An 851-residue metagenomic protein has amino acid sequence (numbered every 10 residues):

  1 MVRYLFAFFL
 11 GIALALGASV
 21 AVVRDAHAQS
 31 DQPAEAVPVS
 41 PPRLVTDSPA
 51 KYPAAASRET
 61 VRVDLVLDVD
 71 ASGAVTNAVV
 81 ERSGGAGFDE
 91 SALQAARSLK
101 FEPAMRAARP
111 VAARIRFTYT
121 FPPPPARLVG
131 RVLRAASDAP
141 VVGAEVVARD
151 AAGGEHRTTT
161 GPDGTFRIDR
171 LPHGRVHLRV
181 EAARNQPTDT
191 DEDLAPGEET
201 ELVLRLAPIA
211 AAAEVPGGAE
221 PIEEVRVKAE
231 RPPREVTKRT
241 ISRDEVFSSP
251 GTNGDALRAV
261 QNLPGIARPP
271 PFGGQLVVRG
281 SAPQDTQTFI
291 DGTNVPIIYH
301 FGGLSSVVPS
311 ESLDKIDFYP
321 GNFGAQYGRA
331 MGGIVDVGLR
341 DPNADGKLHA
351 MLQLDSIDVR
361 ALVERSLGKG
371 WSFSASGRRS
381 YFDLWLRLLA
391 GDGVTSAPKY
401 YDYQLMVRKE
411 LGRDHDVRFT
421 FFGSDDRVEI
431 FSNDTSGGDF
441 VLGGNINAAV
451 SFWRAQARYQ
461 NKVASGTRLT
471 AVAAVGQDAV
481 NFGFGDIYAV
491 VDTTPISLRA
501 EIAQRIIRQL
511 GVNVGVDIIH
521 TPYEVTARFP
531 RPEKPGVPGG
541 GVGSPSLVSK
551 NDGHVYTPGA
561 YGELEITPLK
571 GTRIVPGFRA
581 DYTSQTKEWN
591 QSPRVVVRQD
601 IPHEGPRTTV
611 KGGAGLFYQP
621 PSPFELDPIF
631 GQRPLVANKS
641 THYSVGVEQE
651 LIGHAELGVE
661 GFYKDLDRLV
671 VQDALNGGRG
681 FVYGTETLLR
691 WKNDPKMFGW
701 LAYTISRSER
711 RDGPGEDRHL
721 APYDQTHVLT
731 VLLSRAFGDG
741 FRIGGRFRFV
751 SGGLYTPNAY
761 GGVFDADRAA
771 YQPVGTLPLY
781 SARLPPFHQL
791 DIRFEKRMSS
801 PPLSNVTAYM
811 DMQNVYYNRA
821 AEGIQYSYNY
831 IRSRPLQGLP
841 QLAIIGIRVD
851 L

Functional and structural regions predicted by a protein language model:
A26-E155, G161-H173, Q186-E199, A211-E224: Charge-biased low-complexity segments
L133, T470-A474, V480-N481, D600-P602 (+5 more regions): Membrane-embedded beta-barrel scaffold of Gram-negative outer-membrane proteins
R184-Q186, D193, E198-R205, E214-V215 (+5 more regions): Periplasmic N-terminal accessory/gating domains of Gram-negative outer-membrane beta-barrel systems
N294, A479, E524-G540, Q599-S644 (+3 more regions): Surface-exposed extracellular loop regions of Gram-negative outer-membrane beta-barrel proteins, predominantly
A350-S356, A375-Y381, F419-D425, A471-Q477 (+7 more regions): Transmembrane beta-barrel strands of outer-membrane/channel proteins
D355-R378, D392-V428, I446-A471, Q504-V512: Transmembrane beta-barrel wall of Gram-negative outer-membrane proteins
T567-R573, Y663-D665, N676-A759: Gram-negative outer-membrane beta-barrel transporters
R748-A770, L784-Q789, E795-L851: C-terminal beta-signal and adjacent terminal beta-strands/loops of Gram-negative outer-membrane beta-barrel proteins
